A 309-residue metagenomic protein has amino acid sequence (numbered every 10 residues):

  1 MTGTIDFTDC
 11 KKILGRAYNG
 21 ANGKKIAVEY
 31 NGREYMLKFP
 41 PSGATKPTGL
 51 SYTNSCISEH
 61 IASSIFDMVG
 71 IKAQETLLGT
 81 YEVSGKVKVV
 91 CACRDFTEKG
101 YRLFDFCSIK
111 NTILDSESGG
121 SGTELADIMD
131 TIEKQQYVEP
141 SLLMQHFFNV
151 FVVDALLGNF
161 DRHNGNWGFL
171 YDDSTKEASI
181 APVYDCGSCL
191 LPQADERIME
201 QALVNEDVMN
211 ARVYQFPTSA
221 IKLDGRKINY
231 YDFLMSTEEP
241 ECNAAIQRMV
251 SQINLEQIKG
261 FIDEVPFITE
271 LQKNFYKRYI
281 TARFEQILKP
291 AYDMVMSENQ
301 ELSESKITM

Functional and structural regions predicted by a protein language model:
M1-D115: Conserved ATP-binding subdomain of kinase catalytic cores across diverse folds
A17, N54-C56, L142-H146, T269: Aromatic-acidic/polar surface patches that form glycan- and anion
D67, D172-M309: C-terminal catalytic region of ATP-dependent kinase domains
T76-S84, H163-Y171, M296: Short alpha-helical "patches" and their helix-cap loops
R94-V152, S174, K227-I228, S236 (+2 more regions): ATP-dependent phospho-/nucleotidyl transfer catalytic cores
A126-D195: Conserved kinase catalytic-core segment
